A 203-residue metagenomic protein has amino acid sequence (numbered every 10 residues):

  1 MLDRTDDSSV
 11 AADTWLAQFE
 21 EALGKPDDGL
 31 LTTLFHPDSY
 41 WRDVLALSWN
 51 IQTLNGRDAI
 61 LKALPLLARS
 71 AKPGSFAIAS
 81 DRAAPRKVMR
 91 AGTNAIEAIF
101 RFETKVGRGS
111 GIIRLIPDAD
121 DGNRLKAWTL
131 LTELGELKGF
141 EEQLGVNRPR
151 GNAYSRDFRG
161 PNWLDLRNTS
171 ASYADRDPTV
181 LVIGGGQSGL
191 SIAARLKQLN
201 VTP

Functional and structural regions predicted by a protein language model:
M1-P37, R167-P178: Short, low-complexity N-terminal intrinsically disordered segments enriched in polar/charged residues
A11, E21, K25-G92: A solvent-exposed, acidic/Ser-Thr-rich amphipathic alpha-helical stretch
W15, L23, F100-F102, Q187: Tryptophan-centric aromatic hotspots in well-structured domains and transmembrane helices
S48, E136, G189: Flexible, glycine-rich phosphate/dinucleotide-binding loops and adjacent beta-alpha linkers at cofactor/substrate
A68-K72, T104-G107, D121, K197-T202: Short, solvent-exposed loop/edge-beta patches enriched in aromatic
A91-I99: Short, hydrophobic/aromatic-rich segments at coil-to-beta transitions
I99-N168: Short beta-strand edge/turn micro-motifs at domain boundaries
S170-P203: N-terminal Rossmann-like FAD-binding beta1-loop-alpha1 element of flavoenzymes
